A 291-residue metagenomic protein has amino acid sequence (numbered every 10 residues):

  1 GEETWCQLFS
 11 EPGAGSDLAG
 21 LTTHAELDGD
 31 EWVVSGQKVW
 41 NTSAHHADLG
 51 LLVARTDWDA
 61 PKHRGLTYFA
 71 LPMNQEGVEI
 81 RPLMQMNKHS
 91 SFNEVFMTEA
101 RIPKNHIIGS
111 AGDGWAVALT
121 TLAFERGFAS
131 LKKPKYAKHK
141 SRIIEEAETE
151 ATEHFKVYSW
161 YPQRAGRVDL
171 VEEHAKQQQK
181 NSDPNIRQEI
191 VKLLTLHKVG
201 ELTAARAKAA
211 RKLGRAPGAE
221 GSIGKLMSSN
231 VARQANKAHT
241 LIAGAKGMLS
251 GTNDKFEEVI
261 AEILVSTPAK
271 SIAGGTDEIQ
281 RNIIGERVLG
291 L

Functional and structural regions predicted by a protein language model:
G1-F9, V53: A short, Trp-centered hydrophobic/proline-enriched beta-strand micro-motif
G13-T22: Active-site-adjacent elements of ketosynthase-type condensing enzymes
G15, L27-E31, F124-L291: Alpha-helical interface subdomain recognition
S35-L83, N93, L119-T120: A short core secondary-structure module
V39-A44, M86-H89, A269-G274: Glycine-rich phosphate/pyrophosphate-binding beta-alpha loops
F69, M97, I190: Residue-level signal for inorganic ion chemistry
E76-R101, I108-W115: Flexible, small-/acidic-enriched active-site or ligand-binding loops
E99-K135: Long, acidic (Asp/Glu-rich), low-complexity accessory segments flanking structured domains
